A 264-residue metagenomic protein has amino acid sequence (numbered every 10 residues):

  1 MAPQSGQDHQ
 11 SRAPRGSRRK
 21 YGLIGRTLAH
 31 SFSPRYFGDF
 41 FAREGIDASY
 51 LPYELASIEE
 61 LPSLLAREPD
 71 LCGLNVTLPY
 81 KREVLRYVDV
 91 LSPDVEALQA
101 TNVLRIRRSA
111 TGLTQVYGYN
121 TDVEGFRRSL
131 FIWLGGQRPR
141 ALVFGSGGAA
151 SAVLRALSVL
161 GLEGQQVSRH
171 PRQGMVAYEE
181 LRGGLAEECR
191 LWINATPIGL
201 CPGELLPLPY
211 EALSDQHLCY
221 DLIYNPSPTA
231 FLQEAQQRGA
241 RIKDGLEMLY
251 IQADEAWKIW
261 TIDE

Functional and structural regions predicted by a protein language model:
P14-W133: Phosphate/diphosphate ligand-binding glycine-rich loop within oxidoreductases
G25, N120-E124, L130, L134 (+1 more regions): Glycine-rich adenosine-cofactor-binding loop
T27, G147, H170, N225: Residues in the short beta-alpha loop(s) of Rossmann-like NAD(P)-binding domains
V76-E83, A149, P197-L200, N225: Short glycine-rich anion-binding loops that position phosphate/pyrophosphate groups of nucleotides and phosphorylated
R128-S129, R238-E264: Active-site capping/gating segments
V159-V176: NAD(P)-binding Rossmann-fold cofactor-contacting core
G174-K243, E247: Rossmann-like adenosine-cofactor binding region
